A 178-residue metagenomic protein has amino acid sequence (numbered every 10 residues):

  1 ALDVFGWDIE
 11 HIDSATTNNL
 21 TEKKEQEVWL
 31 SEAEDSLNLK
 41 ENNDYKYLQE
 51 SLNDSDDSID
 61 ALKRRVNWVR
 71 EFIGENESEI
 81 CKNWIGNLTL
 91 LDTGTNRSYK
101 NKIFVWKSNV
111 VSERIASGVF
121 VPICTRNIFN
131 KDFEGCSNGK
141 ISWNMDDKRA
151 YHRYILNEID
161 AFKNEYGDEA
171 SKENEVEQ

Functional and structural regions predicted by a protein language model:
A1-I73, I80, N174-V176: Intrinsically disordered, low-complexity N-proximal targeting/linker segments that flank membranes
L48-Q178: Long, cytosolic, alpha-helical-rich C-terminal regions that act as interaction/scaffolding modules
